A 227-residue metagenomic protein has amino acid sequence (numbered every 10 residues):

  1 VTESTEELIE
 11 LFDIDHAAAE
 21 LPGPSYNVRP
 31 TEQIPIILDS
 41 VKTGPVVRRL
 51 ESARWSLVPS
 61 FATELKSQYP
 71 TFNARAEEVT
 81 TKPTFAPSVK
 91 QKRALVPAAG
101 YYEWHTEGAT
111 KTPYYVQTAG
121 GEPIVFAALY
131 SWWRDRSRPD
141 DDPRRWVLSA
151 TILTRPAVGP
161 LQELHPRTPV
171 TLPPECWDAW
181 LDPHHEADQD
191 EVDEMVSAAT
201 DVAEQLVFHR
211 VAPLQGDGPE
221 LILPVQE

Functional and structural regions predicted by a protein language model:
V1-E227: Short linear sequence motif anchored by a di-proline
